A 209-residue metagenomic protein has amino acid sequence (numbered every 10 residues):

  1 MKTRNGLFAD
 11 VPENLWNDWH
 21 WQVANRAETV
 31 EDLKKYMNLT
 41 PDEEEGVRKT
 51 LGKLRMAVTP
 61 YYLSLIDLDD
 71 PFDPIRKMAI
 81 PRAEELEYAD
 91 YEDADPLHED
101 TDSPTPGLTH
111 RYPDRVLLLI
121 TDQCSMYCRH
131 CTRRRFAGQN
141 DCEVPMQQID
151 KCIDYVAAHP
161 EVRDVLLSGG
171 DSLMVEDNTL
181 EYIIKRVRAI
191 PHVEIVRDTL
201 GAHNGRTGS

Functional and structural regions predicted by a protein language model:
M1-H110: Flexible, acidic/Gly-rich N-terminal and inter-domain linker regions that tether and position cofactor-handling modules
R48-G52, L118, G170-L173: Short, charged/polar micro-motifs that form catalytic or ligand-binding hotspots
T105-G107, C152-Y155: Catalytic micro-motifs at enzyme active sites that drive phosphoryl/nucleotidyl and oxygen chemistry
H110-M146: Canonical Radical SAM [4Fe-4S] cluster-binding loop centered on the CxxxCxxC motif and its immediate flanking residues
H110-R111, V156-P160: Short glycine/proline-enriched loop/turn "hinge" motifs that connect secondary-structure elements and lie
T132-C152, H159-S209: Core AdoMet radical
